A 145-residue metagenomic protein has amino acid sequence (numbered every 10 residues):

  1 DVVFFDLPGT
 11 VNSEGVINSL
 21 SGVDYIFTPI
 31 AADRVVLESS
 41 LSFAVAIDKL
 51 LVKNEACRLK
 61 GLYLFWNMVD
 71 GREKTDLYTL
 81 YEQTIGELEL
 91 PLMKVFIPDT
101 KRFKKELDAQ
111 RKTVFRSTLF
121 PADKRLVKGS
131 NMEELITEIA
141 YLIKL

Functional and structural regions predicted by a protein language model:
D1-L20: Switch II (G3) loop of P-loop NTPases
F5, T28, L64-W66: Structural beta-sheet core signal
T10-N12, R34-V36, L50, R72: Catalytic P-loop NTPase motifs of RecA-like helicase/translocase cores
E14-R34: Inter-motif core of Ras-like GTPase G domains
S40-R58: Conserved C-terminal guanine-recognition region of P-loop GTPase G domains, centered on the G4
M68-F115: Beta-strand-loop-alpha "switch" segments that mediate conformational coupling across diverse proteins
K105-E133: C-terminal boundary of histidine-terminating zinc-finger modules
